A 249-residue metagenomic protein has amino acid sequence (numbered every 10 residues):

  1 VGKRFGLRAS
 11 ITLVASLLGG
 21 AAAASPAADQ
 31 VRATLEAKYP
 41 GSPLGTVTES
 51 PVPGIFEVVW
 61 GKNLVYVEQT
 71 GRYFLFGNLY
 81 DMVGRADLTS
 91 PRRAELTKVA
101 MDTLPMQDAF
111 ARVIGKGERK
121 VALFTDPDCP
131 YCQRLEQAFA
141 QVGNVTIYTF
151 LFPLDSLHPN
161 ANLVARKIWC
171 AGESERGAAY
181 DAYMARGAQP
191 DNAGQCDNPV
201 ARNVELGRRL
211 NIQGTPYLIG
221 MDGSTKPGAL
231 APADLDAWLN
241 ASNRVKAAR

Functional and structural regions predicted by a protein language model:
G2-F5, L13-V14, L18-R166, A185 (+2 more regions): Extracytoplasmic thiol/disulfide redox context detector
G61, M221-D222: Short strand-coil-strand connectors
S156, G223-S224: Short secondary-structure capping/turn micro-motifs that flank functional sites
V164-A178: Acidic, Ser/Thr-rich peripheral helices and adjacent loops at domain boundaries
A178-D181, A248: A recognition module on extended beta-rich or small alphabeta surfaces enriched in W/G with H and D/E
Y217-L218: Catalytic His-Asp charge-relay segment
P227-G228: Short, exposed beta-strand-loop hairpins at the edges of beta-sheets in extracellular/periplasmic proteins
